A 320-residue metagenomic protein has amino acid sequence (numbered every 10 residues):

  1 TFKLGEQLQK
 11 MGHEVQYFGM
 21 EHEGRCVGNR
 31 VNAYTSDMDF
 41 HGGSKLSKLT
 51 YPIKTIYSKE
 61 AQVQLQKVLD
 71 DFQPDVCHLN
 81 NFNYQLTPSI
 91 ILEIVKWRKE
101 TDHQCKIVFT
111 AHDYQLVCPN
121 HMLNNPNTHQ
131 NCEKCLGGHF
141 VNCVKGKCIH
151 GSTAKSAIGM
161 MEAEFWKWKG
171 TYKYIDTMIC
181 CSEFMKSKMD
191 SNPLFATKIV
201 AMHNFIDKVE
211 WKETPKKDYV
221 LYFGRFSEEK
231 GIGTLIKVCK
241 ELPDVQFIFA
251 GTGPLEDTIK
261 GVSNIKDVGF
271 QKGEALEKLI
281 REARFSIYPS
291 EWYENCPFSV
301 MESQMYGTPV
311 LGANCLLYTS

Functional and structural regions predicted by a protein language model:
G5-K59, V63-D71, G253-P254, N314: N-terminal strand-loop element at the rim of the active site of nucleotide-sugar-dependent glycosyltransferases
K106, L116, E133-W211: Donor nucleotide-sugar binding/catalytic pocket of nucleotide-sugar-dependent glycosyltransferases
I179, K212-K230, L235-K240, I248: Conserved donor-binding/catalytic core segment of Leloir-type glycosyltransferases
F205, F223-S227, G253, Q271: Short donor-sugar binding/catalytic loops of nucleotide-sugar-dependent glycosyltransferases, especially enzymes
E256-K278, F285: Nucleotide-activated donor-binding/catalytic signature segment of Leloir-type glycosyltransferases, i.e., the conserved
R281-N295, T308-P309: Acidic donor-binding loop of glycosyltransferase active sites
E294-P297, Q304, N314: Short glycine/acidic-rich beta->alpha loop that forms part of the nucleotide-sugar donor binding site in diverse
Y318-T319: Conserved small/polar residues in nucleotide/adenosyl-binding loops
